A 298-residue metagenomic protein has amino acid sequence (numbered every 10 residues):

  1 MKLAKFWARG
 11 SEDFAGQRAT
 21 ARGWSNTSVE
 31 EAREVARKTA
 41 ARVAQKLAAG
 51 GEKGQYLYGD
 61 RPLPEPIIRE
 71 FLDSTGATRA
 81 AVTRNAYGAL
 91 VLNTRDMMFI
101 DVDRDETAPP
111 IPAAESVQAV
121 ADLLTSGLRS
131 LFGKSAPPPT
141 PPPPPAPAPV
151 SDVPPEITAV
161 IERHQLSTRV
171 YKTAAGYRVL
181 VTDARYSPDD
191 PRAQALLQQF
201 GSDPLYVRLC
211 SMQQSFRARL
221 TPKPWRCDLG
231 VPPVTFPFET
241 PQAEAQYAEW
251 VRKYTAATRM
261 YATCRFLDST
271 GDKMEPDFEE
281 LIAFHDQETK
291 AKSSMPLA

Functional and structural regions predicted by a protein language model:
M1-K172, A184-S187, P191-R192, F216-A298: Signature for HUH/AEP ssDNA processing cores
K172-A175, L209-S211: Acidic carboxylate-rich catalytic motifs and surrounding loops in phosphoryl-/glycosyl-chemistry enzymes
A175-V181: A generic structural motif
L197-V207: A common structural junction motif
L205-R219: Conserved glycine-rich FAD pyrophosphate-binding loop
